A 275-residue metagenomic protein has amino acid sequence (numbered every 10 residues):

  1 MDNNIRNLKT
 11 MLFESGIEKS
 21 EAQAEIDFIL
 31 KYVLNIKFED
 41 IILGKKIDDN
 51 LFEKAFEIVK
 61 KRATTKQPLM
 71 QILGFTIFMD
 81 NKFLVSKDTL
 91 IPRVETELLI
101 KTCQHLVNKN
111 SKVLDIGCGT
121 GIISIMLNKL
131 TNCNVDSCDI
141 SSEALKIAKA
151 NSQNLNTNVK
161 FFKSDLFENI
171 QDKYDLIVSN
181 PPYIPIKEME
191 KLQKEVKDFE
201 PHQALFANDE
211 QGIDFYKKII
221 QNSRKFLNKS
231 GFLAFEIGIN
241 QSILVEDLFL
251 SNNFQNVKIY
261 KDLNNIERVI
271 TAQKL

Functional and structural regions predicted by a protein language model:
M1-L51, A55: A short N-terminal interaction module
L12, S152, S223, F249: Conserved hydrophobic residues forming the short capping helix/wall of the S-adenosyl-L-methionine
Y32-H105: Conserved AdoMet
I91-K191, E195, K218: Conserved SAM/SAH cofactor-binding pocket of Class I
S142, Q193-F226, F232, G238-N240: Glycine-rich S-adenosyl-L-methionine
K163-S164, I237, K261: Short loop/edge segments at beta-strand edges and connector loops that shape dinucleotide/nucleotide cofactor-binding
I237-N252: Short alpha-helix
N252-L275: Core SAM-dependent methyltransferase catalytic element
